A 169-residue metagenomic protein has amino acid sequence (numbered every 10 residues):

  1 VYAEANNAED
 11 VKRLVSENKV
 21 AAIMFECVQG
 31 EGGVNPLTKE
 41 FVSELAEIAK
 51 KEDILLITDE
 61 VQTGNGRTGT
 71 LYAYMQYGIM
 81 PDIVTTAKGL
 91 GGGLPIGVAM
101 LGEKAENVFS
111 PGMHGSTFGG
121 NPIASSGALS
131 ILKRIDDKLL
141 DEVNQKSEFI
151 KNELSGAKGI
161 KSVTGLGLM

Functional and structural regions predicted by a protein language model:
V1-M169: Conserved N-terminal phosphate-binding loop of PLP-dependent enzymes in the Aspartate aminotransferase
